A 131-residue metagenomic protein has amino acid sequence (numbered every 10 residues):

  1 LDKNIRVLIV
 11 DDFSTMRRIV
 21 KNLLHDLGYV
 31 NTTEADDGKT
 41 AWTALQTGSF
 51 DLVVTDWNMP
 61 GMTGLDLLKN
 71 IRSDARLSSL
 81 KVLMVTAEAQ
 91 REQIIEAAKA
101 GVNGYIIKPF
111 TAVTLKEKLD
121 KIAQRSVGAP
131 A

Functional and structural regions predicted by a protein language model:
S14-T33: Two-component/phosphorelay signaling modules centered on CheY-like receiver
K21, D66, A89-G104: Alpha4 helix (beta4-alpha4-beta5 surface) of REC/receiver domains from two-component response regulators
E34-L52: Acidic, metal-coordinating helix/loop segments flanking the phosphotransfer/catalytic sites of two-component signaling
D37-T40, T63-K69: Acidic catalytic/metal-coordinating carboxylates
M59: Receiver (REC) domain active-site loop signature in two-component systems and cognate sites in sensor histidine kinases
N70, K108: A Lys-centered signature of the CheY-like receiver
F110-L119: C-terminal output helix
